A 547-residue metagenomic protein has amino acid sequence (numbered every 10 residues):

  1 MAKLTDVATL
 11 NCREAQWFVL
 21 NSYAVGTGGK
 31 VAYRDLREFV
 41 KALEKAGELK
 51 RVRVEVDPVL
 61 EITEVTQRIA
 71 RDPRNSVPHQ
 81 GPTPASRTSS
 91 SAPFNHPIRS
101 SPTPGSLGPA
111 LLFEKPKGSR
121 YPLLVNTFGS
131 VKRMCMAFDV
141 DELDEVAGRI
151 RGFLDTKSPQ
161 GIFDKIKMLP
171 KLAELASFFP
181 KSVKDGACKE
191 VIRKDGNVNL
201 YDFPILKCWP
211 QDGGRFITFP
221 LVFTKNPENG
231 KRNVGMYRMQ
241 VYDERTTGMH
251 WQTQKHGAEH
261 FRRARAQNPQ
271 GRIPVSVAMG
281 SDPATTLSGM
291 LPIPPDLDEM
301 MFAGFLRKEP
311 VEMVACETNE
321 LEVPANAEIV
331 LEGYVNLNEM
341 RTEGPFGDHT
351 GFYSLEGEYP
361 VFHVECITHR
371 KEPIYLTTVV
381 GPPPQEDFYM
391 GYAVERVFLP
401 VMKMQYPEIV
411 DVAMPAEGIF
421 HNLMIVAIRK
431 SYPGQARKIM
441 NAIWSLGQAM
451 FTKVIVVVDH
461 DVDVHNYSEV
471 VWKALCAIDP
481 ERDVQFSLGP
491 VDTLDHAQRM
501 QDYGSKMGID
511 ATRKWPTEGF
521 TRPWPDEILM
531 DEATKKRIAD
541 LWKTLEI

Functional and structural regions predicted by a protein language model:
G28-G81, F94-V361, E365-I547: Extended, highly charged
